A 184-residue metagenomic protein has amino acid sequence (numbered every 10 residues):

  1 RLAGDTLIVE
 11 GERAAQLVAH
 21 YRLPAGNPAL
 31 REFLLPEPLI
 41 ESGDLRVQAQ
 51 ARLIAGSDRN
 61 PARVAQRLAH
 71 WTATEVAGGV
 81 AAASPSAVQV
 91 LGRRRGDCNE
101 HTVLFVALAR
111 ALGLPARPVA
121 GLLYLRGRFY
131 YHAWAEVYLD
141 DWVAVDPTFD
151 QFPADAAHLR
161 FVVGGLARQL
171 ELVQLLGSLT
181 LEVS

Functional and structural regions predicted by a protein language model:
R1-P24: Intrinsically disordered, low-complexity N-terminal segments that are enriched in acidic
R22-G96, L104, V163-L170, L175-S184: Secondary-structure boundary elements
E100-E182: Hydrophobic/aromatic-rich core segments of domains that either
